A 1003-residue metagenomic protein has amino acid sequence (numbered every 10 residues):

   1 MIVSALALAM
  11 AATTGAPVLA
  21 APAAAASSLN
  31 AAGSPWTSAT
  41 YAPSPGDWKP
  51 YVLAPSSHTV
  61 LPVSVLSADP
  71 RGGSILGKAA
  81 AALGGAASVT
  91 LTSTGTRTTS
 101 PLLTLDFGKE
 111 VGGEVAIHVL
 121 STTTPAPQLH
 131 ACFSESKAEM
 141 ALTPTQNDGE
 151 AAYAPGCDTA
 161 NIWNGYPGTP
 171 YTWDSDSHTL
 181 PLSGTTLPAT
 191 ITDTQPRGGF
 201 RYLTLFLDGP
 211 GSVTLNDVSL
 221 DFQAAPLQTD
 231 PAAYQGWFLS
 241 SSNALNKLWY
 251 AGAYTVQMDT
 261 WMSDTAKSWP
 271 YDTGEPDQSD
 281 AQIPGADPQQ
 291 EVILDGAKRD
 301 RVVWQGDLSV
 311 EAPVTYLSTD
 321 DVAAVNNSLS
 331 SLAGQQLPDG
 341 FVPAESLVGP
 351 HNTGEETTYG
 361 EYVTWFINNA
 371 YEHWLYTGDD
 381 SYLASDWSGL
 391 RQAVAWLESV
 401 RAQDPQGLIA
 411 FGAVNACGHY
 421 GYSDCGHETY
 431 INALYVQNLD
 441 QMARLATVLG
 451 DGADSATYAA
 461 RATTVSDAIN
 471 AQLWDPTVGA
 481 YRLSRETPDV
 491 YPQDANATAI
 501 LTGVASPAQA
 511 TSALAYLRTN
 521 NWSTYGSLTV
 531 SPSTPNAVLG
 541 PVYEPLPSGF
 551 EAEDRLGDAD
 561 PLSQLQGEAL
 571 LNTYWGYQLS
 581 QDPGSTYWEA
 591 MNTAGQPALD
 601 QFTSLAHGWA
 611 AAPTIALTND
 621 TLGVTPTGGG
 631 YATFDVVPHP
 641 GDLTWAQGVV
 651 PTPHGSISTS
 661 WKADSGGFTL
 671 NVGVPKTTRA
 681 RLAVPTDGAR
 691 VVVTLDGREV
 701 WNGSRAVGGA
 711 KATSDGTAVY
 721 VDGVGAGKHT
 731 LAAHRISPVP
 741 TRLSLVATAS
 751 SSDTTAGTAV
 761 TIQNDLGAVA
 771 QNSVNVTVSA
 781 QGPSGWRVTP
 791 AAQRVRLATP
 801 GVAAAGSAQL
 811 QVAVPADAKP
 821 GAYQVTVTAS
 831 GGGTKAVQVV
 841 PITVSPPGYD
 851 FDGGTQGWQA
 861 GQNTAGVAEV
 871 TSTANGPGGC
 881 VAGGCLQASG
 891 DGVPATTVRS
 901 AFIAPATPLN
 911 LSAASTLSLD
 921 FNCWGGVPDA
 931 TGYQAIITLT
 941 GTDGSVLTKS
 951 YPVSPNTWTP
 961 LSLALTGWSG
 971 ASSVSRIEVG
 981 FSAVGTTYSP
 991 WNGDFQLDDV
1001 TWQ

Functional and structural regions predicted by a protein language model:
S27-I293, A297: Extracellular/oxidizing-compartment recognition motifs
S28-A31, S38, T843-V867: Extracellular carbohydrate-recognition regions
G33, S38, L187-P188, D193-L207 (+3 more regions): Extracellular beta-strand ligand-recognition surfaces/modules
A79, L565-P740: Non-catalytic C-terminal accessory modules of carbohydrate-active enzymes
V89-T90, S872-T897: Short carbohydrate-recognition loop motifs
T122-L187, G892-S973, W991-Q996, W1002: Extracellular ligand-binding interfaces
G165-T169, W173-T214, S241-W249, V256-M258 (+4 more regions): Aromatic-rich carbohydrate-recognition surfaces in CAZymes
A233, A266-P288, V292-I293, A297-G306 (+6 more regions): Catalytic cores of carbohydrate-active enzymes
